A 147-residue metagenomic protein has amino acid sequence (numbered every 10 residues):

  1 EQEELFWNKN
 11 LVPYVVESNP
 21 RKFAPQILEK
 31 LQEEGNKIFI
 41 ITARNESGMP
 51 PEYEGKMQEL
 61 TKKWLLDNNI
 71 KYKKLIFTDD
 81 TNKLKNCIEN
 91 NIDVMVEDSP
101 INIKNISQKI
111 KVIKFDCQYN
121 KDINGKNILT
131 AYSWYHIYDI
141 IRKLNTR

Functional and structural regions predicted by a protein language model:
E1-N10, K22: A metal-dependent, Asp-based hydrolase signature
E1-Q2, K30, T130-S133: General structural signal for secondary-structure boundaries
Q2-F6, I40, K62, T81: Amphipathic, alpha-helical segments enriched in basic
W7, I41-N45, D116-C117: Short loop/turn segments at strand-loop or loop-helix junctions that form parts of catalytic or ligand-binding pockets
L11-P13, N45-G48, N69, I88: A short, structure-level motif marking secondary-structure boundaries and short turns
L11-V12, V16, R142-T146: Generic surface-pattern signal
V15, N19, A24-T61, T78: Substrate-recognition element of Asp-dependent hydrolases with the DxDx(T/V) motif
N36, E52-R147: C-terminal cap/substrate-recognition subdomain and adjoining C-terminal extension of metal-dependent phosphatase-like
